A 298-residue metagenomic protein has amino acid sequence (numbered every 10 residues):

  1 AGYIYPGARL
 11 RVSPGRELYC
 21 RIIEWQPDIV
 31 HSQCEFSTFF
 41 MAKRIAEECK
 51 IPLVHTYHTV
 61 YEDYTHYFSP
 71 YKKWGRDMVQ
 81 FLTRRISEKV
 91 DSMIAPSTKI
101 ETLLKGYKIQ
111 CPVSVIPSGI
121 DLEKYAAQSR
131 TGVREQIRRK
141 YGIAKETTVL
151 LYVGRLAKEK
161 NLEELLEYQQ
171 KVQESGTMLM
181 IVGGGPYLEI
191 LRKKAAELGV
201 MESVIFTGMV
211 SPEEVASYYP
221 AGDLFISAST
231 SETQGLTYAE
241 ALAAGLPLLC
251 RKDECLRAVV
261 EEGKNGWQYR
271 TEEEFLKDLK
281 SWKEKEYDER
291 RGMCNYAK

Functional and structural regions predicted by a protein language model:
S87, M209-V210, S217-G222: Short alpha-helical donor nucleotide-sugar binding micro-motif in glycosyltransferases
K99, G119: Carbohydrate-associated surface elements
T148-K171, P186-R192: A conserved mid-protein helix/loop that constitutes part of the nucleotide-sugar donor-binding site
I190-V210: Nucleotide-activated donor-binding/catalytic signature segment of Leloir-type glycosyltransferases, i.e., the conserved
T230: Aromatic "clamp/platform" in nucleotide-sugar-dependent glycosyltransferases that forms part of the donor/acceptor
P247-C250: Short hydrophobic beta-strand element within catalytic cores of glycosyltransferases and related nucleotide-activated
E262-E273, K280-Y287: Conserved acidic donor-binding segment of nucleotide-sugar-dependent glycosyltransferases
D288-K298: A short, well-ordered alpha-helix in the C-terminal region of glycosyltransferases
